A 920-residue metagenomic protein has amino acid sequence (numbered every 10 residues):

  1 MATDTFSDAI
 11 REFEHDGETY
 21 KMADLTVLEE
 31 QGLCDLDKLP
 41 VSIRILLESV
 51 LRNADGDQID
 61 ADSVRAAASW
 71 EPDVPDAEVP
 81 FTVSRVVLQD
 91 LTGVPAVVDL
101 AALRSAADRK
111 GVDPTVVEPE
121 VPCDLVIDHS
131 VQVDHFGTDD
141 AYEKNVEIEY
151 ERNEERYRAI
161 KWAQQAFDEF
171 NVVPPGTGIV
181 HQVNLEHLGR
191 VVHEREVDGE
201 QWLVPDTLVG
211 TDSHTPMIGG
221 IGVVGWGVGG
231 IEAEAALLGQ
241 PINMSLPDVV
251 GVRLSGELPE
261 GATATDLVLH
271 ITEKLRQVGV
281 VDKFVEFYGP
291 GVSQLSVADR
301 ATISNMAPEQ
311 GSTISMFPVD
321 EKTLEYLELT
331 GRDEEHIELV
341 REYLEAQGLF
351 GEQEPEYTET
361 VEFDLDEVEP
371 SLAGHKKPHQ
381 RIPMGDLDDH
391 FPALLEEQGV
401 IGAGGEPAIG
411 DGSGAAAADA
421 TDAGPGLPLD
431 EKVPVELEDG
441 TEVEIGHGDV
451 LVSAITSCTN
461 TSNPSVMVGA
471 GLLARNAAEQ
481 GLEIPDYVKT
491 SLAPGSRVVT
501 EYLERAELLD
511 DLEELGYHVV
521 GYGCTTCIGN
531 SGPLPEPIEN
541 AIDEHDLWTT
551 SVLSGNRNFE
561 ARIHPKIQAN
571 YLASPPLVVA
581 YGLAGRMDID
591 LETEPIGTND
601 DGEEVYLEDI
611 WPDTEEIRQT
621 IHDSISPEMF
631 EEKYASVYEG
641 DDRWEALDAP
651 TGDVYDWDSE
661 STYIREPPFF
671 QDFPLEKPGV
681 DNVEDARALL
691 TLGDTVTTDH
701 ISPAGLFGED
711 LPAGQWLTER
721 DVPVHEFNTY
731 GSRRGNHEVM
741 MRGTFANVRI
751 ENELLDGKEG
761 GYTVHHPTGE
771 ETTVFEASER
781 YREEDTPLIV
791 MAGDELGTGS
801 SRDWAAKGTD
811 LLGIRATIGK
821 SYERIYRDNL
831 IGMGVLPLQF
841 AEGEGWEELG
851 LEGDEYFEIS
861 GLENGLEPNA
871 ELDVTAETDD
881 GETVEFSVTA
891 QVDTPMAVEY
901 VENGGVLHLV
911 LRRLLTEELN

Functional and structural regions predicted by a protein language model:
M1-T82, A96, G652, Y663: Acidic/polar, glycine-rich intrinsically disordered N-terminal extensions of enzymes
D55-E257, A264-L269, P370-A373, P392-L395 (+11 more regions): Long, structured ligand/cofactor-binding scaffold of large enzymes
T82, L100-R156, V292-A417, T593-W657 (+4 more regions): Terminal amphipathic helices with adjacent charged low-complexity linkers/tails
G199-R341, Q347-F350, V466-G469, A474-D486 (+3 more regions): Mobile "lid/hinge" segments at catalytic clefts and subdomain interfaces of large enzymes
Y288-L295, N556, S778-Y822: Extracellular/luminal Protease-associated
N599-T614, Y826-Y900: Acidic, glycine-rich flexible loop/linker segments
P650-E726: Segments forming glycine/polar-rich beta-alpha architectures that bind adenosine-containing cofactors
V724, N728-H737, M741-E771, E779-E783 (+2 more regions): NTP/phosphate- and nucleic-acid-binding module
